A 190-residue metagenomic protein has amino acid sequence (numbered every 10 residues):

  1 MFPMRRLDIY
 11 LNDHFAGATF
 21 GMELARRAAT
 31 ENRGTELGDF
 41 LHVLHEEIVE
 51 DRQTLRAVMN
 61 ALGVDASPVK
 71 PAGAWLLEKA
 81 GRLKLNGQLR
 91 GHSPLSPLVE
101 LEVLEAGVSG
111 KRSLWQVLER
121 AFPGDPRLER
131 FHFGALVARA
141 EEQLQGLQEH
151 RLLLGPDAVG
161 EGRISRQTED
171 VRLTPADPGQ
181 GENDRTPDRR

Functional and structural regions predicted by a protein language model:
R6-H14, T35-A57, E100-L104, E129-A140: Alpha-helical scaffold segments that form or flank carboxylate-/histidine-based iron centers
Y10-A29, E78-D125: Acidic/histidine-rich alpha-helical segments that form the ligand environment of transition-metal centers
A18, M22-E36, R52, R56-M59: Short amphipathic alpha-helical segments enriched in hydrophobics
R27-D39, L62-G63, V117-G134: Inter-helical turn/loop segments and adjacent helix faces that build the functional surface of alpha-helical bundle
R33, R56-M59, G63, G87 (+4 more regions): Long, hydrophobic, amphipathic alpha-helical segments used as structural scaffolds
A61-P94, T168: Carboxylate-rich helix-loop segments that flank metal/cofactor sites and access channels in metalloenzymes
L104-R190: Preference for long, well-ordered alpha-helical segments
